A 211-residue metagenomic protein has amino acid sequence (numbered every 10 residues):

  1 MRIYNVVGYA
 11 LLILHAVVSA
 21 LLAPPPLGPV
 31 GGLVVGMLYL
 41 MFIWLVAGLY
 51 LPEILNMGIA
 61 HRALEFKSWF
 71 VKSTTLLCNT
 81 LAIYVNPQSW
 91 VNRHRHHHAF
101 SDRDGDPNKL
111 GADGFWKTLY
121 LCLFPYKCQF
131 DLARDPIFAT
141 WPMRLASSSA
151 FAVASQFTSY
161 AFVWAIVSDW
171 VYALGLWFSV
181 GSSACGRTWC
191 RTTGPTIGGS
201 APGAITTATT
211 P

Functional and structural regions predicted by a protein language model:
M1-G186: Non-catalytic, topology-defining segments of multipass membrane proteins
A82, F138-P142, S200-P211: Active-site-proximal inter-transmembrane loops
L174-G175, T192, T206: Short low-polarity hydrophobic stretches
S179-R191, P195, S200-P202, P211: Low-complexity basic/metal-binding stretches
